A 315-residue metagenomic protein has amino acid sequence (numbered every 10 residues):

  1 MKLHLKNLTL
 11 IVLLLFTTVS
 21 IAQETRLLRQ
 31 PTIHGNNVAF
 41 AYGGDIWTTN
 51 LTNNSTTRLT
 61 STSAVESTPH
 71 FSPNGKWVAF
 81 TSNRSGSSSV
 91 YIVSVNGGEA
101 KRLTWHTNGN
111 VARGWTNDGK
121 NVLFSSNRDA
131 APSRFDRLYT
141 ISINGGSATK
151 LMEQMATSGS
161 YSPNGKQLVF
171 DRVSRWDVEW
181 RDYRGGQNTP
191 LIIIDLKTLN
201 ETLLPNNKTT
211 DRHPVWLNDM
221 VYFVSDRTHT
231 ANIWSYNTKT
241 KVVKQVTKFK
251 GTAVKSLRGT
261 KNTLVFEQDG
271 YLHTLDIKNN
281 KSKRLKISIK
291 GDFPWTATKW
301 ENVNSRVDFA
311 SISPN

Functional and structural regions predicted by a protein language model:
M1-T9: Bacterial N-terminal signal peptides that target proteins for export
T9-L15: Hydrophobic helical h-region of N-terminal Sec-dependent signal peptides in bacterial secretory/periplasmic proteins
T17-V19: N-terminal signal peptide c-region/cleavage motif recognized by signal peptidases
Q23, A41-W47, S61-E66, A79-Y91 (+11 more regions): A flexible loop/linker signature enriched in serine peptidases of the S9 family
Q23-L28, N54-T57, G291-F309: A short helix->beta-strand "capping" segment at the edge of beta-propeller domains
Q23-T49, S305-N315: Beta-strand-rich domains and repeat architectures in extracellular enzymes and scaffolds, especially beta-propellers
T32-G35, P69-W77, R113-N121, G159-Q167 (+3 more regions): Blade-terminus and WD-like Trp-Asp/Gly-His loop motifs, strongest in beta-propeller folds
Y271-I287, A297, N304-F309, P314: Extracytoplasmic and endomembrane cell-envelope/extracellular-matrix remodeling and assembly machinery
